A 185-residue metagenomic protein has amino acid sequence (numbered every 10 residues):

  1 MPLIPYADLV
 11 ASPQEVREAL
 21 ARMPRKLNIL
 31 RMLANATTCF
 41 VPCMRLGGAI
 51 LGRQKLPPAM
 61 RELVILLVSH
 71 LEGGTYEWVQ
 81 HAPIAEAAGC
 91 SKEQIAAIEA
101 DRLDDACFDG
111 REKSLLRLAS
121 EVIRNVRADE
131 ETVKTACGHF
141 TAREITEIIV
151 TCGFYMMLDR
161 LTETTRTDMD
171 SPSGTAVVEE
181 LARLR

Functional and structural regions predicted by a protein language model:
M1-R185: Hydrophobic alpha-helical segments
